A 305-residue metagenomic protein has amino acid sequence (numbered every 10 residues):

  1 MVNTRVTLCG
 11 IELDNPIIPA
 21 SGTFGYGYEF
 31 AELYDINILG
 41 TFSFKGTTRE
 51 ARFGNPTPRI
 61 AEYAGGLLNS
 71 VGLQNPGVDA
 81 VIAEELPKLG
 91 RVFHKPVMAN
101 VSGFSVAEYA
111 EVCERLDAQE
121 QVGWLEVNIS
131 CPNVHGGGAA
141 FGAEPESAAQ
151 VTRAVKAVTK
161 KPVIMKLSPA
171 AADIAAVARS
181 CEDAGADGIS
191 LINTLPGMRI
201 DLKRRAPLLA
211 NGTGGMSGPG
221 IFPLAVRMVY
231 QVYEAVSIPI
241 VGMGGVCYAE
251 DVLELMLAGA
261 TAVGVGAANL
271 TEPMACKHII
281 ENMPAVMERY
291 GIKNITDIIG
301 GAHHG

Functional and structural regions predicted by a protein language model:
M1-V97, S102-F104: N-terminal capping/small domains of soluble enzymes
I17-A20, G40-F44, V97-V101, L125-V127 (+5 more regions): Hydrophobic faces of well-ordered beta-strands that scaffold small-molecule active sites in alpha/beta enzyme cores
F24, N100-G103, L167-D173, F222 (+1 more regions): Glycine-rich beta-to-alpha transition loops that act as phosphate-gripper elements at the mouths of alpha/beta enzyme
Y28-Y34, Y109-Q119, A171-A184, Q231-I238 (+1 more regions): Catalytic cores of alpha/beta
F44-R49, I129-C131, G188-M198, G245-V246 (+1 more regions): Glycine-rich phosphate-binding active-site loops on the catalytic face of alpha/beta enzymes
N55-A64, I200-G214, M256, A268-K293: C-terminal helical cap(s) of enzyme catalytic domains, especially alpha/beta-barrels
L67-L68, P132-E146, V177-E234, I238 (+1 more regions): Glycine/Thr-rich beta-alpha phosphate-binding loop at enzyme active sites
G90, V101-K161, L167, A175-I192 (+1 more regions): Conserved alpha/beta-domain cores
